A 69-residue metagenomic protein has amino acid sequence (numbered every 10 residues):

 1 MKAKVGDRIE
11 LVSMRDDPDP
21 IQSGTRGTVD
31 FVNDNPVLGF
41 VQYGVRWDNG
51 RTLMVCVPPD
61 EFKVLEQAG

Functional and structural regions predicted by a protein language model:
K2-A68: Basic/aromatic-rich interaction segments and small domains that mediate binding to polyanionic partners
